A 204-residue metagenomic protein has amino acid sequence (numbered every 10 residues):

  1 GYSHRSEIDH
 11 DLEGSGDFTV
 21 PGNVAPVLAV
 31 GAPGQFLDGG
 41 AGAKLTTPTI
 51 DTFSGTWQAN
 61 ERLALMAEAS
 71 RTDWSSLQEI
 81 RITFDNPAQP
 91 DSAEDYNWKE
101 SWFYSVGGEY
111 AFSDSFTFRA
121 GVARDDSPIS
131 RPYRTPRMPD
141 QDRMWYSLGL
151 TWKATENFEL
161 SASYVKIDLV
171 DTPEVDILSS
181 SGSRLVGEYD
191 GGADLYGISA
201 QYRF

Functional and structural regions predicted by a protein language model:
G1-F204: Outer-membrane beta-barrel porins/channels
